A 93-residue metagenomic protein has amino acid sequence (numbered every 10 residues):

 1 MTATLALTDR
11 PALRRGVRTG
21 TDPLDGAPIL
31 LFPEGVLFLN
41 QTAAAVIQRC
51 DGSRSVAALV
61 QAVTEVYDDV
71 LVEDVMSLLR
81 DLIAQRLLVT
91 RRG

Functional and structural regions predicted by a protein language model:
M1-Q48, T90-R91: Acidic, low-complexity/disordered tracts enriched in E/D and polar residues
G35-G93: Long, charge-rich, low-complexity alpha-helical segments
